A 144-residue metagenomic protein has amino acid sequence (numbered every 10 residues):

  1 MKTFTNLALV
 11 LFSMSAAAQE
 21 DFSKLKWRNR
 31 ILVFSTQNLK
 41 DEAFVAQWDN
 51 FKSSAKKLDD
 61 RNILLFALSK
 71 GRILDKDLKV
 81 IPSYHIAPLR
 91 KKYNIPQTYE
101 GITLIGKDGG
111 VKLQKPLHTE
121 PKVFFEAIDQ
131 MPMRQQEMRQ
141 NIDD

Functional and structural regions predicted by a protein language model:
K2-N6, S15-D144: Non-catalytic interaction/Regulatory regions outside core domains
